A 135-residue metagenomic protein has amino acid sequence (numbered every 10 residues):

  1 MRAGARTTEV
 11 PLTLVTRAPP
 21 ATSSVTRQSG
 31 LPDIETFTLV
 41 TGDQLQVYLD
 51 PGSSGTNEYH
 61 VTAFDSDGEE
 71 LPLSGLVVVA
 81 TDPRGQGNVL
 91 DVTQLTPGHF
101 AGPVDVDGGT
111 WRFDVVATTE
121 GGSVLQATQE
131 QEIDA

Functional and structural regions predicted by a protein language model:
M1-A135: N-terminal soluble domains immediately following signal/targeting peptides that reside in extracytoplasmic
